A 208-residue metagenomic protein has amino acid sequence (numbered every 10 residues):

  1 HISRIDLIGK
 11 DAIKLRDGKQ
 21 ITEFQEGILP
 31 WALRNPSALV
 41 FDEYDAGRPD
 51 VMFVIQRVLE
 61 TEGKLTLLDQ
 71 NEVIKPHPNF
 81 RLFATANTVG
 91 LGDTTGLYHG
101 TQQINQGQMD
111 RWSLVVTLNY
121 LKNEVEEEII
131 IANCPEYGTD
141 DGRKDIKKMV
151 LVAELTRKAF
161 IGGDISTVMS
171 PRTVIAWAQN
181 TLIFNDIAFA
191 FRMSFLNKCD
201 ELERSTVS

Functional and structural regions predicted by a protein language model:
H1-S208: C-terminal regulatory/interaction module of P-loop NTP-utilizing enzymes
